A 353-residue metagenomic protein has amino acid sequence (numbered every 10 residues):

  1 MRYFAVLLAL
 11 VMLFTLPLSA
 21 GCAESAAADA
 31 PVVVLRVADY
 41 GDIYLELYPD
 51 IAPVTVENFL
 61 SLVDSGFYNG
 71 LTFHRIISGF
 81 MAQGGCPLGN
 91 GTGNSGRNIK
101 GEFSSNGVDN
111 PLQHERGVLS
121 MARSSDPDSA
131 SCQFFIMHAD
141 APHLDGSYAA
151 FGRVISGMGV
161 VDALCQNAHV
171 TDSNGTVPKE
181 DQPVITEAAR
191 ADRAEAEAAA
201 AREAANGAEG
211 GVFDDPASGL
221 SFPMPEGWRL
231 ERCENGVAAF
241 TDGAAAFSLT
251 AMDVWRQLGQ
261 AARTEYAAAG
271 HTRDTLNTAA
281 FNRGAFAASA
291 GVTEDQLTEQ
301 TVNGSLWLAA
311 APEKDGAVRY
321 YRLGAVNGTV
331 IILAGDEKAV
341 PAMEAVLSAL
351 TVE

Functional and structural regions predicted by a protein language model:
M1-L7: Bacterial N-terminal signal peptides that target proteins for export
L8, M12-L16: Hydrophobic core
C22-E209, R256, G304, A334 (+1 more regions): Cyclophilin-like peptidyl-prolyl cis-trans isomerases
Y40-D42, S129, G219-S221, A246 (+2 more regions): Short, mixed charged/polar active-site loops that provide acid/base catalysis or chelate metal/phosphate cofactors
G41, E203-A238: N-terminal "mature-domain start" segment
G107-N110, E234-T329, A334-K338: Conserved polar/disulfide-associated segments of primarily extracytoplasmic proteins
I185-T186, D192-R193, W228, G328-E353: Surface-exposed amphipathic alpha-helical segments
R193-R202, R232-A244: Short acidic, Gly/Pro-enriched loop/turn segments at secondary-structure junctions
